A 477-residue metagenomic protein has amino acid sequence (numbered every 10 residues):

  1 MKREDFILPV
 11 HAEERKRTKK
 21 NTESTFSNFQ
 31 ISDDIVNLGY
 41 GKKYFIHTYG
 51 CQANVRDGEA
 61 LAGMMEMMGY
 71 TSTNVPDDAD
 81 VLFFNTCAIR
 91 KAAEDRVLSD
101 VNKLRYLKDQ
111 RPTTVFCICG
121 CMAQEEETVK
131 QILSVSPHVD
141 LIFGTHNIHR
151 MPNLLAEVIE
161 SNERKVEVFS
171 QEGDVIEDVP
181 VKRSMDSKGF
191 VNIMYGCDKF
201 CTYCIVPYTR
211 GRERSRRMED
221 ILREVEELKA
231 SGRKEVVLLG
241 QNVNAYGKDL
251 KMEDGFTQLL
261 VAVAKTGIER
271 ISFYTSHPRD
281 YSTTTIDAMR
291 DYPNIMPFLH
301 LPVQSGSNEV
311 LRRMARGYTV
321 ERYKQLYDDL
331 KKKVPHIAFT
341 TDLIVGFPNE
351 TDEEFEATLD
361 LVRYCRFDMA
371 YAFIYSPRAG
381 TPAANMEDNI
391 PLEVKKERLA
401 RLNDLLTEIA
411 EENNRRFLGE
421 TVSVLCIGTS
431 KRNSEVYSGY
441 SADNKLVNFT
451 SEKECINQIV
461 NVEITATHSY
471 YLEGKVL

Functional and structural regions predicted by a protein language model:
M1-Y246, T284, L299, E321-D328 (+6 more regions): Proteins enriched for Cys/Gly/acidic motifs involved in redox and nucleic-acid/cofactor modification
K2-F6, V10-E14, F29, N385-L477: Terminal RNA-binding accessory module
H47, V206, L239-Q241, Y274-S276 (+6 more regions): Generic beta-strand/beta-sheet core signal
C51, G247-G267, R313-G317, P377-E408: Radical SAM enzyme [4Fe-4S]-AdoMet core and its adjacent flexible, acidic and glycine-rich loops/tails across
T113-I118, E125-E127, A230-D352, R363: Conserved SAM/AdoMet-binding glycine-rich loop
S134-S136, V158-S161, D254-F256, M289-D291 (+2 more regions): Short, hinge-like loop/turn segments at secondary-structure boundaries
S184-S187, C197-K199, I295, S305 (+5 more regions): Short flexible coil/turn linkers enriched for glycine and charged/polar residues that connect secondary-structure
C201, I221, L238, F273 (+7 more regions): Conserved, mostly hydrophobic/aromatic
